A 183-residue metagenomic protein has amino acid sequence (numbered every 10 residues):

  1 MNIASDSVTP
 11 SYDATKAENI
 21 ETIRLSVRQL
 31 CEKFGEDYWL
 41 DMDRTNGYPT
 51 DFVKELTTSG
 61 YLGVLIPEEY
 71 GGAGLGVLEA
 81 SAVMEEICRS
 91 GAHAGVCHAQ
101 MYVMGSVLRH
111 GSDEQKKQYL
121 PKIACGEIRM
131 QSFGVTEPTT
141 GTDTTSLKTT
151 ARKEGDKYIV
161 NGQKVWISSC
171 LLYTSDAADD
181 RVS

Functional and structural regions predicted by a protein language model:
M1-N19: Intrinsic disorder at enzyme termini
A4, V77, A177-A178: Intrinsically disordered, low-complexity regulatory regions of eukaryotic regulatory proteins
D6, K153, D179-D180: Short stretches within intrinsically disordered, low-complexity N-terminal or propeptide regions
N19, I23, Y48: Conserved acidic
T22-K33: A non-catalytic, amphipathic alpha-helix used as a structural packing/dimerization or gating element in enzyme scaffolds
G35-L172: Glycine-rich flavin
Y173-S183: Single conserved hydrophobic/aromatic residue that forms the stacking wall/gate of nucleotide- or nucleobase-binding
